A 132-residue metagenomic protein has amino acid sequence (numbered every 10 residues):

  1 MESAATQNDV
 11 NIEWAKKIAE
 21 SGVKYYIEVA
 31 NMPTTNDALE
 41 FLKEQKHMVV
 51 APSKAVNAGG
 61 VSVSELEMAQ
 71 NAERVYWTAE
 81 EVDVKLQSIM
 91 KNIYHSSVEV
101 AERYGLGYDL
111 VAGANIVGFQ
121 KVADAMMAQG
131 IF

Functional and structural regions predicted by a protein language model:
M1-S21, I27-E28: Rossmann-like NAD(P)-binding element
A19-F132: Adenosine-phosphate binding glycine-rich loop
